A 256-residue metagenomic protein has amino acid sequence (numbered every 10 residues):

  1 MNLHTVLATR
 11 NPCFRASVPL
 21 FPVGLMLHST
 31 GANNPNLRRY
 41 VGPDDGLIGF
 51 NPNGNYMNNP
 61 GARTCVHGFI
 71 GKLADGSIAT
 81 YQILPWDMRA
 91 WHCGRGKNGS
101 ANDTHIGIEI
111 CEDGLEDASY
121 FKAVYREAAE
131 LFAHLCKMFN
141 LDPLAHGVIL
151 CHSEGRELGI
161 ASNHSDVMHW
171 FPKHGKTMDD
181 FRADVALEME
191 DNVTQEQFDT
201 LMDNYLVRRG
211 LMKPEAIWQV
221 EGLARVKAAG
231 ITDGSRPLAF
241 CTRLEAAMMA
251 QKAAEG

Functional and structural regions predicted by a protein language model:
M1-L7, R15-P22, G99, C111-Q197: Basic/polar, cationic surfaces and motifs that engage anionic cell-wall and phosphate/carboxylate ligands
M1-N102, M168, H174: N-terminal catalytic cores of peptidoglycan-degrading enzymes
R63, R126-E130, L244, M248: A structural signal for well-ordered alpha-helical segments within the folded catalytic domains of diverse enzymes
P85, A133-L141, A186, A228-I231 (+1 more regions): Sec-exported extracytoplasmic/periplasmic mature domains
D191-G256: Short, solvent-exposed alpha-helical surface patches in non-cytosolic proteins
